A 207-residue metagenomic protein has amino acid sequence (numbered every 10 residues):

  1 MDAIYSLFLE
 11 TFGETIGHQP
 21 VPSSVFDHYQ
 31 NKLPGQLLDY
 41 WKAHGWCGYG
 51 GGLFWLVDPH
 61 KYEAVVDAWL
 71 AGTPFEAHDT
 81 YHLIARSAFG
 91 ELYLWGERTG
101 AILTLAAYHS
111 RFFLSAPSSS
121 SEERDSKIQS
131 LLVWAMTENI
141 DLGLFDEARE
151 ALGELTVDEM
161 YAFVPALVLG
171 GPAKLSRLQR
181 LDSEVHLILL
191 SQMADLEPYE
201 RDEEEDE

Functional and structural regions predicted by a protein language model:
M1-T104, H109, V157-E207: A surface-exposed partner-binding patch
L103-D141: Compact, glycine/acidic-enriched structural inserts
I128-R177: Mixed-charge (acidic/basic) macromolecular-recognition segments
